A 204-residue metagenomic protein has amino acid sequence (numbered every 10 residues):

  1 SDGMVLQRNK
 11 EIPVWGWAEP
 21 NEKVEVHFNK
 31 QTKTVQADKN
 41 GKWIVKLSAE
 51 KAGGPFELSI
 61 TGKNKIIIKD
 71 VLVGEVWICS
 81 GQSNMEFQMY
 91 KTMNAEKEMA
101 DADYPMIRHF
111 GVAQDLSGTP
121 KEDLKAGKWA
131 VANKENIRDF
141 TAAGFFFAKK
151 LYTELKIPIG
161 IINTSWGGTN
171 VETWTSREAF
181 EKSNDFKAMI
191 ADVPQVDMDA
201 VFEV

Functional and structural regions predicted by a protein language model:
S1-V204: Cell-envelope and extracellular/periplasmic
